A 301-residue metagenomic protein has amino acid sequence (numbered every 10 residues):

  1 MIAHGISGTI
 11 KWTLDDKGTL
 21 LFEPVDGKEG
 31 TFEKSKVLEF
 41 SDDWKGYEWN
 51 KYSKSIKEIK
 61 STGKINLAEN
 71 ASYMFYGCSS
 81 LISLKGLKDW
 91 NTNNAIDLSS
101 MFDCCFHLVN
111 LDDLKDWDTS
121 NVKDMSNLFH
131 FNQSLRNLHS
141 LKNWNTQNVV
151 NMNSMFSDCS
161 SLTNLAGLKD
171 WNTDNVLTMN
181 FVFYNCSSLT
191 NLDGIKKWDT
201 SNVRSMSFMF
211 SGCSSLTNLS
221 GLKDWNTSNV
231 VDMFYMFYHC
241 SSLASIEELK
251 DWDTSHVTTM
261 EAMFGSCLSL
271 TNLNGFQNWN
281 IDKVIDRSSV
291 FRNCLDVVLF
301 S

Functional and structural regions predicted by a protein language model:
M1-S301: Negatively charged
